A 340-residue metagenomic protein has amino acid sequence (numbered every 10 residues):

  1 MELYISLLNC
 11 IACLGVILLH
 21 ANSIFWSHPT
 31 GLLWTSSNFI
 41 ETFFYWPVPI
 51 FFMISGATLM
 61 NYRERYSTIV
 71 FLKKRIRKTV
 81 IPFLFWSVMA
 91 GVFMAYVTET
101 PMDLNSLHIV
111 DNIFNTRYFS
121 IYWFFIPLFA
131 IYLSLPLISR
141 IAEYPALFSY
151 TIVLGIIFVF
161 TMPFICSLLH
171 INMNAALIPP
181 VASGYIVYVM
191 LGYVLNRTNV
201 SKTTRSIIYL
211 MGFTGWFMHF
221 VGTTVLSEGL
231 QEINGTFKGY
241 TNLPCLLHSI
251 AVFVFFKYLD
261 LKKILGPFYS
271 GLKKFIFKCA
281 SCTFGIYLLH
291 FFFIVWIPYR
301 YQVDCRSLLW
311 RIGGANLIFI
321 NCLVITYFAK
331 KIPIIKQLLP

Functional and structural regions predicted by a protein language model:
M1-E2, R63-K74, L137-F148, L195-I208 (+4 more regions): Membrane-interface helix-boundary motifs at transmembrane edges
L3-Y62, T79-V88: Functionally critical transmembrane alpha-helices in membrane proteins and complexes, commonly lining
L14-A21, V88, V153-S167, M211-L226 (+1 more regions): Aromatic-anchored segments of alpha-helical transmembrane domains
S36-V48, N112-P127, C166-Y188, F220-A251: Interfacial loop-to-helix transition and helix-capping segments at the boundaries of transmembrane helices
E41-I50, Y62-M94, D103-S120, I126 (+4 more regions): Transmembrane alpha-helical segments and their boundary/interface "anchor" motifs in multi-pass integral membrane
F51-F52, T58-N61, A90-R197: Hydrophobic alpha-helical segments with transmembrane-like composition
V200-F277, L308: Alpha-helical transmembrane segments and terminal signal-anchor/GPI-anchor hydrophobic tails, characterized by long
L259-A280, F291-P340: C-terminal "closing" transmembrane helix and its immediate cytosolic amphipathic cap in multi-pass membrane proteins
